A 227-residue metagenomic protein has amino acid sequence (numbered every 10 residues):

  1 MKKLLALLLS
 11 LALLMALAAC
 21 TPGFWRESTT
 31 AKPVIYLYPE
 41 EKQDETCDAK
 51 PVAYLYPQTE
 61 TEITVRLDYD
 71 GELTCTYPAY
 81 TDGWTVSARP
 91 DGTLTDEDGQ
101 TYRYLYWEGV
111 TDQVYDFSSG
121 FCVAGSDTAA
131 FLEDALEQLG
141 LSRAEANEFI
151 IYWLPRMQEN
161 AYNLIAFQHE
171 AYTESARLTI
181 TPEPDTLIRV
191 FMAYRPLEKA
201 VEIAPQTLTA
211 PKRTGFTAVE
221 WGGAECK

Functional and structural regions predicted by a protein language model:
M1-L4, L8: Positively charged n-region of N-terminal signal peptides that target proteins for export
L11-A12: Repetitive helical segments and hydrophobic/amphipathic motifs
A16-A19: C-terminal motif of bacterial Sec signal peptides marking the signal peptidase cleavage site
G23-K227: Protease-labile, long low-complexity intrinsically disordered regions enriched in Pro/Ser/Thr
